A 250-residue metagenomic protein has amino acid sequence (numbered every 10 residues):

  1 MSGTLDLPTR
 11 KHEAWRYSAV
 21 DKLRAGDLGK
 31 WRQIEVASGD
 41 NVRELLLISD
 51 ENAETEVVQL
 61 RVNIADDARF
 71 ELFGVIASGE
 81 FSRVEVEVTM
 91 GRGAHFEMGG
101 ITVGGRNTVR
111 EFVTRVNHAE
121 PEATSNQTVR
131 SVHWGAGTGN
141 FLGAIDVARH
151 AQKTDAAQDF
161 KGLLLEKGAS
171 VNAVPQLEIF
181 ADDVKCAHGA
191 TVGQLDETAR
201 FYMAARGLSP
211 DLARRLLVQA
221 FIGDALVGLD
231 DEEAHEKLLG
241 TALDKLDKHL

Functional and structural regions predicted by a protein language model:
L5-R10, A19-L208, I222-D224, G228-L250: Conserved beta-strand/loop scaffold segments within soluble protein domains that form the structured core and edges
W15-R16: N-terminal membrane-targeting/insertion segments
